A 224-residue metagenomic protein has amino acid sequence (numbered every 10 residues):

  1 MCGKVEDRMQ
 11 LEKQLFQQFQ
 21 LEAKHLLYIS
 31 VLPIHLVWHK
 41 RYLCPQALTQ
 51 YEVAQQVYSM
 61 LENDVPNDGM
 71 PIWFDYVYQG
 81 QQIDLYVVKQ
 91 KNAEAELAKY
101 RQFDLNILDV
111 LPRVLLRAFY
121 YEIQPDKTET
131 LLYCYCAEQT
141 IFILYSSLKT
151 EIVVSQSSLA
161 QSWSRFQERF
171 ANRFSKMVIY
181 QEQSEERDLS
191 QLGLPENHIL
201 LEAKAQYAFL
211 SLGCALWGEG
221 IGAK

Functional and structural regions predicted by a protein language model:
M1-K224: Hydrophobic/aromatic-enriched cytosolic interaction surfaces used to assemble or bind macromolecules
